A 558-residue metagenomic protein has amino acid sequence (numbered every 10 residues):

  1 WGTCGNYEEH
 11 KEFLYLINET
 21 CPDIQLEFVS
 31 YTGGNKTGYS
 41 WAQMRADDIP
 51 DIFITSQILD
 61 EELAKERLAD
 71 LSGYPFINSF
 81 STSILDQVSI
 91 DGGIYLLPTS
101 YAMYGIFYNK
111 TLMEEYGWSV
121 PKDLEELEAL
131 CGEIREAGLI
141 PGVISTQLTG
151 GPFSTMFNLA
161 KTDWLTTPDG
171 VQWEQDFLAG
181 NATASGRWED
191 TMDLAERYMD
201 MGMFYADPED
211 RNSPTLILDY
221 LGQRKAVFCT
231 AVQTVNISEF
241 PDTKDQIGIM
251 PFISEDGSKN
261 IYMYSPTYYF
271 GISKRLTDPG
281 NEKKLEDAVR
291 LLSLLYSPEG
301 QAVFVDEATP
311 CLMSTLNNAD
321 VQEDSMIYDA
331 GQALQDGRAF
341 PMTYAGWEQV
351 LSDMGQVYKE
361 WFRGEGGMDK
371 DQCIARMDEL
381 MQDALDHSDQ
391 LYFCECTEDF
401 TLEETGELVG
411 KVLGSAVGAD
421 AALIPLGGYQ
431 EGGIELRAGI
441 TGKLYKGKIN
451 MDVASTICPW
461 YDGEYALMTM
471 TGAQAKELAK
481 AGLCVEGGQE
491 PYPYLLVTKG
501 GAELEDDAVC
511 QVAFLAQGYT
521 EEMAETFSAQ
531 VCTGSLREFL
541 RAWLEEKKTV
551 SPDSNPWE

Functional and structural regions predicted by a protein language model:
W1-D60, V120, R211, Q372 (+2 more regions): Conserved N-terminal structural module of periplasmic/extracytoplasmic solute-binding proteins
G2, P310-C311, Y328-D383: C-terminal capping/gating helix-and-loop segments adjacent to ligand/active sites or protein-protein/ligand interfaces
C4, L16, R67-L68, V235-S238 (+1 more regions): Mature extracytoplasmic/periplasmic domains
T37-I49, F53, M113, C131-E136 (+2 more regions): Short helices/loops that flank or line small-molecule/ion binding pockets
S56-G105, S119, I247-I253: Hinge/lid segment of periplasmic solute-binding proteins
Y95, T99, Y104, E128-G180 (+1 more regions): Extracytoplasmic/periplasmic solute-binding protein
Q175-D210: Glycine-centered hinge/linker elements that transmit conformational signals in sensory and ligand-binding systems
Q390-E558: Catalytic centers of hydrolytic enzymes
